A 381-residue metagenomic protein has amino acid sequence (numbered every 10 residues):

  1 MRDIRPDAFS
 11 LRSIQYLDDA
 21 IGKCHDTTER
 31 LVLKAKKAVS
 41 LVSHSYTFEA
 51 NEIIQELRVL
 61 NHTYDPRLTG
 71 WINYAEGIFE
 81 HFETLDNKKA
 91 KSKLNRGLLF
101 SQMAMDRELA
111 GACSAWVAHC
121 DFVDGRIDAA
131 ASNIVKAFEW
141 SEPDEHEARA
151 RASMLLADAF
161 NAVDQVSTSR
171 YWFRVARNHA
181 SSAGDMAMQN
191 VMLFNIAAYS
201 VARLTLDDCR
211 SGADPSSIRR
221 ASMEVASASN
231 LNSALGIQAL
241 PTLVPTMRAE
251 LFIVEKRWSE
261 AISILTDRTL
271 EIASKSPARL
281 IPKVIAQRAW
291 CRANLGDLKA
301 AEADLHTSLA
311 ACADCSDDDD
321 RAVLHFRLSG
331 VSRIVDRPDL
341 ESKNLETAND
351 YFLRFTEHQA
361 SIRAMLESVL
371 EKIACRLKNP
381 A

Functional and structural regions predicted by a protein language model:
M1-G22, I285, N294-A381: C-terminal non-catalytic interaction modules
M1-I53, L60-A75, F79-K91, S101-A104 (+3 more regions): Short juxta-domain linker segments that transition from a proline/glycine-rich, charged coil into a short amphipathic
M1-P6, V32-Y46, G70-L85, L109-G125 (+6 more regions): Tandem amphipathic alpha-helical repeat scaffolds
D3-D18, V42-E56, T84-R96, V123-K136 (+5 more regions): Helix-turn-helix repeat elements of alpha-solenoid scaffolds
S10, T27, P66-R67, D86-N87 (+9 more regions): Inter-repeat boundary and helix-capping residues of tandem alpha-helical solenoids
D18-G22, Q55-H62, N95-M105, I134-E145 (+5 more regions): Amphipathic alpha-helical segments of tetratricopeptide repeats
R30, T69-G70, M103, A110 (+10 more regions): Residues that mark the junctions of alpha-helical repeat units in TPR/alpha-solenoid scaffolds
E250-K256, T269, S274-D314: Alpha-helical adaptor scaffolds
